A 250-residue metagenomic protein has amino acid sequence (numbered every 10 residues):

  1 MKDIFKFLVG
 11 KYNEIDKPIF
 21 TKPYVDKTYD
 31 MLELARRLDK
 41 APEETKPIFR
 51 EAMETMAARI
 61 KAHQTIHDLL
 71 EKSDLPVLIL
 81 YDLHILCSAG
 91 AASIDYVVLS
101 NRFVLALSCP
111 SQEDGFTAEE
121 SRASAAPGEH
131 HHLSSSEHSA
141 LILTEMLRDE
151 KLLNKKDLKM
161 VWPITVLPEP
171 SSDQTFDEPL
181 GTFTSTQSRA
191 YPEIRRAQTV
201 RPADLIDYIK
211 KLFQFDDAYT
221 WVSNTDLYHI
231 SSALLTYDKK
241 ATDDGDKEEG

Functional and structural regions predicted by a protein language model:
M1-A92, F103, T117-G250: Surface-exposed interaction regions that form or flank ligand-binding interfaces
D95: Phosphate-centric recognition/catalysis
V98-E119: Active-site beta-strand-loop-beta-strand hairpin of nuclease catalytic cores that positions key catalytic residues
